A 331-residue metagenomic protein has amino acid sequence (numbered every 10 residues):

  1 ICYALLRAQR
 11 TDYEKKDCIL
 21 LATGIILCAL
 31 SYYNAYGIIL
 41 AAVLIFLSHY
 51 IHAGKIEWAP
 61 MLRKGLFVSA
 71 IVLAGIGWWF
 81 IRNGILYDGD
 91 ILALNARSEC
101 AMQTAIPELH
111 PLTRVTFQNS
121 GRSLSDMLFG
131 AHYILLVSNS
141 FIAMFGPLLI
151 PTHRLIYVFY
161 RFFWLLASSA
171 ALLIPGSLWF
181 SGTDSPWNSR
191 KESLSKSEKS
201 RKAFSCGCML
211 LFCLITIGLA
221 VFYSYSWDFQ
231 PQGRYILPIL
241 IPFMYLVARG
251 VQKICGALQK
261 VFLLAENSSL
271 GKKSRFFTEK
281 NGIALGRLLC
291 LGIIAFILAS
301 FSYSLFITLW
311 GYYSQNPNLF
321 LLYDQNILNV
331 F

Functional and structural regions predicted by a protein language model:
I1, C28, G37, F229-V251: Hydrophobic/aromatic-rich transmembrane helices and adjacent perimembrane loops
I1-T11, L21-I25, P242-L246: Specific aromatic-rich, kink-prone transmembrane helix
L5, D17-Y33, I39: Membrane-interface alpha helices of multi-pass inner-membrane proteins
R7-R10, I38-L73, L86: Perimembrane helix-loop-helix junctions
L20-T23, S168-S169, P186-F222: Transmembrane alpha-helix segments characteristic of polytopic inner-membrane glycan-assembly/cell-envelope
I38, V158, A220-I239, Y312: Membrane-interface catalytic loops of GT-C/OST-like multi-pass glycosylation enzymes that act
L44, W79, L155-R161, C255-V261 (+2 more regions): Transmembrane helical bundles and short interhelical boundary loops of multi-pass, membrane-embedded
S48, R63-P175, Y303-G311: Membrane-lumen/periplasm interface segments of specific transmembrane helices in polyprenyl phosphate-linked
